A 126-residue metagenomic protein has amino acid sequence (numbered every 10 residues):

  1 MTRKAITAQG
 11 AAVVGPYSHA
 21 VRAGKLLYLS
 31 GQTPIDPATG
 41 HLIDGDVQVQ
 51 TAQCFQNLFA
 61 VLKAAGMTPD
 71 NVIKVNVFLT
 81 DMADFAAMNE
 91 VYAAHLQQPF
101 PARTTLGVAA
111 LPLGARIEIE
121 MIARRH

Functional and structural regions predicted by a protein language model:
M1-Q56, A60-I73, L79-H126: N-terminal presequence-like segments and the immediate start of the first folded domain
